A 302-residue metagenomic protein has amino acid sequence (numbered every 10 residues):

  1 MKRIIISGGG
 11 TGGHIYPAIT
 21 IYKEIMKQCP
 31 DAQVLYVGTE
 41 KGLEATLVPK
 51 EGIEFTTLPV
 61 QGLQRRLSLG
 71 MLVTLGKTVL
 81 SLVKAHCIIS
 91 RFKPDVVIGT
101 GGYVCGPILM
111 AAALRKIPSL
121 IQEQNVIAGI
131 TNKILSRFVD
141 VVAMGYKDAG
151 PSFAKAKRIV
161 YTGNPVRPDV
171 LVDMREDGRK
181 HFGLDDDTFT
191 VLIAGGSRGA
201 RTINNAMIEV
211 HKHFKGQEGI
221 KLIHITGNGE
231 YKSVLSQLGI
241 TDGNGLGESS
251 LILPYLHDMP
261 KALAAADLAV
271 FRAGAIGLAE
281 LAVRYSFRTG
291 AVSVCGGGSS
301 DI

Functional and structural regions predicted by a protein language model:
R3, Q33-L35, L43, E54 (+2 more regions): Active-site-proximal region of nucleotide-activated glycan assembly enzymes, centered on histidine/acidic-rich loops
R3-G9, D31-K77, N228-G229: Conserved nucleotide-sugar phosphate-binding/catalytic loop shared by glycosyltransferases and other
H14-M26: Short amphipathic alpha-helix
C29, I88-K93, L184-D186, A265: Glycine-rich phosphate-binding loop signature in dinucleotide/nucleotide-binding domains
E44, T78, A85, T131-N132 (+3 more regions): Acidic, amphipathic alpha-helical patches
L47, E51, R175-K180, L184-F271 (+1 more regions): Donor-nucleotide binding loops and adjacent catalytic segments primarily of GT-B fold Leloir glycosyltransferases
K84-V97, C105-L120, K133-F138: Glycosyltransferases and closely related glycan-assembly transferases that use nucleotide-activated donors
G99-T100, M259-S299: A donor-sugar binding/catalytic signature common to diverse glycosyltransferases and related nucleotide-sugar
